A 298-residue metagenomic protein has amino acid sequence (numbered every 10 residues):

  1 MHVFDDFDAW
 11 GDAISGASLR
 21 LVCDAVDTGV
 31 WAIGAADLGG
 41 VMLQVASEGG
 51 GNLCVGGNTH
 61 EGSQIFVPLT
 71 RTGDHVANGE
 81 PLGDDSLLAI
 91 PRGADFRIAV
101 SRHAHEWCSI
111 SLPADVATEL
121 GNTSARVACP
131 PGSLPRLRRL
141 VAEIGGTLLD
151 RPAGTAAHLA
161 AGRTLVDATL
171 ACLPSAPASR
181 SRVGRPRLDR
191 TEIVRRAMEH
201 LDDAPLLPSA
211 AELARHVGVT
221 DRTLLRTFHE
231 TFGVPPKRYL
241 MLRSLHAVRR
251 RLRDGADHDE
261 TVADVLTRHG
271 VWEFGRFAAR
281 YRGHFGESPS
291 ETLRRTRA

Functional and structural regions predicted by a protein language model:
M1-T28, Q64, D74-P205, S209-A211 (+4 more regions): Alpha-helical bundle regulatory/interaction domains
V26-I33, D37, V41-N58: Conserved short histidine dyad/triad with adjacent acidic residue
S47-L53, L69-G73, P91-A94: Short acidic (Asp/Glu) patches
N58, R190, M241: Short, conserved glycine- and acidic-residue-centered signature motifs in active-site or ligand-binding loops
N58-G73: Short, conserved beta-strand element in jelly-roll/cupin
L224, F228, F232, R276-F277 (+1 more regions): Short hydrophobic/aromatic patch on the recognition helix
F232, L240-R249, R282-F285: C-terminal flanking helix
